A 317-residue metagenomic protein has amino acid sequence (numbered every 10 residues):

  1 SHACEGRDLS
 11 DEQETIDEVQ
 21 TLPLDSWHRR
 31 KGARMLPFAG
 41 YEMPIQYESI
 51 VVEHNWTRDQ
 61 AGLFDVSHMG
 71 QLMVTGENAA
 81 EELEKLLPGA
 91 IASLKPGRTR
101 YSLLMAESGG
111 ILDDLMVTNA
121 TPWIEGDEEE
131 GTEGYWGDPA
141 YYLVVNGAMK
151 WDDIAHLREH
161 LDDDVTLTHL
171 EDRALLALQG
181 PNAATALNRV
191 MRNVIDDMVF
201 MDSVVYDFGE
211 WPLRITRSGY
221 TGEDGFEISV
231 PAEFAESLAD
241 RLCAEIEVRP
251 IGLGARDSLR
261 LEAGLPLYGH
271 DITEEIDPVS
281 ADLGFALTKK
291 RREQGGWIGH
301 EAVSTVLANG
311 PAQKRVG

Functional and structural regions predicted by a protein language model:
H2-S102, G110, T121: Acidic, proline/glycine-enriched N-terminal capping motif
C4-P37, P44-I45, A120-G317: Conserved, structured C-terminal
G70, V74, L112, Y141-A148: Short coil/turn segments at secondary-structure boundaries
E77-D113, A183-W211: Internal amphipathic helical hairpin motif
M116-V117: Glycine-rich, Trp-frequent "lid" loop and neighboring beta-strands that shape and gate the flavin cofactor pocket
